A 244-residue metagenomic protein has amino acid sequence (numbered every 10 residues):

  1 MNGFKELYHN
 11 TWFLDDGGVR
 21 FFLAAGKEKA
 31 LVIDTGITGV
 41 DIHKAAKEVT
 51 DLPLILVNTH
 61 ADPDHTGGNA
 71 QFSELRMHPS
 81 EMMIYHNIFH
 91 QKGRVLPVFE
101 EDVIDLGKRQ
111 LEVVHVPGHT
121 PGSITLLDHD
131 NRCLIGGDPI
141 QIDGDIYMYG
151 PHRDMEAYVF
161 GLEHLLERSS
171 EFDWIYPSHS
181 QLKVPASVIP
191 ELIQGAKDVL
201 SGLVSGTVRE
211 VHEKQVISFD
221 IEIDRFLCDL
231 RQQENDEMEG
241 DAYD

Functional and structural regions predicted by a protein language model:
M1-E48, L126-I142: Conserved beta-strand hairpin/beta-sheet module of binuclear metal-dependent hydrolase folds, prominently
E6-Y8, A70-P121, D128-N131, D143 (+1 more regions): Metallo-beta-lactamase
L23, I42, G68, F72-S73 (+3 more regions): Short, function-defining helix-loop hinge/capping sites that tune catalysis or transport
V32-T35, P53-D64, R76-E81, V116-G118 (+2 more regions): Active-site neighborhood of phospho(di)ester-bond hydrolases with catalytic His/Asp-centered motifs
I37-G107, I142, G195-S205: Active-site HxH/HxHxD metal-binding segment of metal-dependent hydrolases
P63-D64, G122, Q141, L182: Short active-site segment of divalent metal-dependent hydrolases/proteases that encodes the spacing between
P139-H152, A186-I189: Active-site-proximal segments of metal-dependent phosphoesterases and phosphodiesterases across multiple
E163-D244: Accessory terminal helices/loops
